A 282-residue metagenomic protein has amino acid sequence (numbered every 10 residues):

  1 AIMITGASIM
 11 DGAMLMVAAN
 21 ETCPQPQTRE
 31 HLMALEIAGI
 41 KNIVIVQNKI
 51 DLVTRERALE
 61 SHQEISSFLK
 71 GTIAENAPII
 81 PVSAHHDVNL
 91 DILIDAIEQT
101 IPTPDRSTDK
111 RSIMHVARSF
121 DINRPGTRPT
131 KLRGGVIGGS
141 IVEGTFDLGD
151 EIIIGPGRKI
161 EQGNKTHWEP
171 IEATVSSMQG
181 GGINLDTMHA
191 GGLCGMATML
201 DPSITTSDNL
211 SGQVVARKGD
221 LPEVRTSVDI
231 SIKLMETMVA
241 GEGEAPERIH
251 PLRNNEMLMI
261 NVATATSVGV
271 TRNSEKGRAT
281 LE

Functional and structural regions predicted by a protein language model:
A1, A7-H31, E36-L59: Conserved Switch II/interswitch segment of TRAFAC-class P-loop GTPases
I4, T127-P129, R272-N273: Short coil/turn segments at secondary-structure boundaries
A19-N20, I50, A84-H85, D201 (+1 more regions): Structured loop/turn residues at secondary-structure junctions
A38-G39, H62, S66-S67, T72: Intrinsically disordered, low-complexity, Ser/Thr/Glu/Asp/Lys/Arg-enriched terminal regions and linkers of eukaryotic
Q47, R111, G191, S274-K276: Short Gly/Ser/Thr- and Asp/Glu-enriched loop/turn motifs at secondary-structure junctions
L52-R57, S67, P202-E282: C-terminal effector modules of nucleic-acid-centric enzymes and ribosome-associated factors
T54-H62, L90-I94: Metal-dependent catalytic neighborhoods of phosphoester/phosphodiester hydrolases
S67-L210, V214-M238: Conserved catalytic-core segments of large NTP-driven translation/proteostasis enzymes
